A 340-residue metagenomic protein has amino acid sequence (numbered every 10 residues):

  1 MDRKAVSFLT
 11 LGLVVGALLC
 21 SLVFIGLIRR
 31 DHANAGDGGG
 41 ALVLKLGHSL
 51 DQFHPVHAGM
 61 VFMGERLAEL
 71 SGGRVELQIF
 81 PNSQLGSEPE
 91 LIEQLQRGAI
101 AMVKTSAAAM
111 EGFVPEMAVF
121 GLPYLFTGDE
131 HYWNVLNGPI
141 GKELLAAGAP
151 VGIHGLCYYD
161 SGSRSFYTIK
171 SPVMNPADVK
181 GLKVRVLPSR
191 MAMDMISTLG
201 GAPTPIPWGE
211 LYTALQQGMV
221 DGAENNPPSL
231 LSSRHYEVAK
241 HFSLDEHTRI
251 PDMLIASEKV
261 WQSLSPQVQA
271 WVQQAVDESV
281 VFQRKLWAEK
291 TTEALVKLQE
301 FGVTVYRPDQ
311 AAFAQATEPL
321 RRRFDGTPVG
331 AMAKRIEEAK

Functional and structural regions predicted by a protein language model:
D2-E130, I140, G148-K340: N-terminal secretory/targeting leader peptides
L145: Thiol/selenol-based redox catalytic cores and closely related redox-interacting motifs
